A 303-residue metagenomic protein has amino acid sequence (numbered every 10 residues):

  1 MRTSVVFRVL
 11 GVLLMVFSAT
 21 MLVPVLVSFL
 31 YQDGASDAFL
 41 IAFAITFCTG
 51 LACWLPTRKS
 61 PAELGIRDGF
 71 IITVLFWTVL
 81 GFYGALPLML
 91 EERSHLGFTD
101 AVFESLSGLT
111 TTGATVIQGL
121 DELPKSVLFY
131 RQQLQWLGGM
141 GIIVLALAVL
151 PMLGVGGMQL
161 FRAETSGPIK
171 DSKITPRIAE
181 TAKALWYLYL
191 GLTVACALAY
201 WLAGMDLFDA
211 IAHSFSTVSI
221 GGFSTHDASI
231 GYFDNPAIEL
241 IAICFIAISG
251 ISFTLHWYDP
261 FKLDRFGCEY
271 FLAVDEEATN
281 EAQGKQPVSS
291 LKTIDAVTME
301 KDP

Functional and structural regions predicted by a protein language model:
M1-P303: Membrane-proximal intracellular helices of multi-pass ion channels
